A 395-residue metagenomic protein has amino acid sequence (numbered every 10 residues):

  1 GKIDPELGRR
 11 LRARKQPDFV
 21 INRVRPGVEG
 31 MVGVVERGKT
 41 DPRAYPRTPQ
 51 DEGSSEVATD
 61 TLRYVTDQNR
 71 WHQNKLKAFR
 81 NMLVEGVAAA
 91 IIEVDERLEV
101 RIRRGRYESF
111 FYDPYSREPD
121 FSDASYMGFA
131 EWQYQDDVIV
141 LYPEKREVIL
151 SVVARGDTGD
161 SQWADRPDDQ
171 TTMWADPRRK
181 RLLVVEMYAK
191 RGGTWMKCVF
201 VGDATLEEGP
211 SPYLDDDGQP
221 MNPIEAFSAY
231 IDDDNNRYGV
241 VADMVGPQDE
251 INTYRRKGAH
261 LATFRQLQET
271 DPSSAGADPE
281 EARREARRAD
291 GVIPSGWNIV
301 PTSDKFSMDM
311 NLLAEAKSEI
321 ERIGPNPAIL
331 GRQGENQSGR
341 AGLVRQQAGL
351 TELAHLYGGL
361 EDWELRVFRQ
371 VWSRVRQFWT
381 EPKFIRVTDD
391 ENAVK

Functional and structural regions predicted by a protein language model:
G1-W195, F200, L206, A314-E315: Extended, helix-rich architectural segments
P17-K39, A44-L62, V94, G202-D233 (+1 more regions): Long amphipathic alpha-helical segments
Y238-G239: Intrinsically disordered, low-complexity intracellular terminal segments
D243: Core catalytic machinery and nucleic-acid-binding channels of phosphodiester-processing enzymes
